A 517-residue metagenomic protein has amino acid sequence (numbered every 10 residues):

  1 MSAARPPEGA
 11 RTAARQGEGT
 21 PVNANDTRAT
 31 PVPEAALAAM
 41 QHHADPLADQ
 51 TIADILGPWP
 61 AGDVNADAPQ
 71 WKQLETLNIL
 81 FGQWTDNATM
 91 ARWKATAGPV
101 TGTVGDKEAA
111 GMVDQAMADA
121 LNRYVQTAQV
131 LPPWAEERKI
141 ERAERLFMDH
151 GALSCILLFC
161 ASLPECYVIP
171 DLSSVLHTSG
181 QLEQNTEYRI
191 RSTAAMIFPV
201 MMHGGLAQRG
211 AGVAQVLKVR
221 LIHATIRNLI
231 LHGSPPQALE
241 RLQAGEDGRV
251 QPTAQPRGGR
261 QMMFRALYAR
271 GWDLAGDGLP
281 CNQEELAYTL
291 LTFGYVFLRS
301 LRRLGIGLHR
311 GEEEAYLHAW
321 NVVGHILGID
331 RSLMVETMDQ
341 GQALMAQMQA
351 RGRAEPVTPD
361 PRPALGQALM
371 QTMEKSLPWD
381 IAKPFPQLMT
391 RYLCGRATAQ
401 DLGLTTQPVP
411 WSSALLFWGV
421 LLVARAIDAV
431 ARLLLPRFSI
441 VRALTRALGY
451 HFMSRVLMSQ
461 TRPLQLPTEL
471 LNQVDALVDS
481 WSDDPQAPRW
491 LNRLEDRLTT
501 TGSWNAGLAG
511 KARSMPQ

Functional and structural regions predicted by a protein language model:
S2-Q517: Mature, function-bearing regions of proteins
